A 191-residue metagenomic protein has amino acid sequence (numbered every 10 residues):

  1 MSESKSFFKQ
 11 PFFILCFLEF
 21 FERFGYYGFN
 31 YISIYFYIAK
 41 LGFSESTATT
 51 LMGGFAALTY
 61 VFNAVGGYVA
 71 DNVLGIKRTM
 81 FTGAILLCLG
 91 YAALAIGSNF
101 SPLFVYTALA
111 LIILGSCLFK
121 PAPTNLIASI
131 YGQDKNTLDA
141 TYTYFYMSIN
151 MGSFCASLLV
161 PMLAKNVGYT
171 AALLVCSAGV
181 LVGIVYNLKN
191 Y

Functional and structural regions predicted by a protein language model:
M1-E19, R23: Cytosolic juxtamembrane N-terminal segment immediately preceding the first transmembrane helix of multi-pass
F20, G90, P102-F119: Hydrophobic core of transmembrane alpha-helices in multi-pass small-molecule transporters, especially MFS/SLC-type
F29-T49: Short amphipathic helix-loop junctions that connect adjacent transmembrane helices in Major Facilitator Superfamily/SLC
G53-D71, K120: Central cavity-lining transmembrane alpha-helices of secondary-active solute carriers, predominantly the Major
T59, T137-L158, A164-K165, S177-G183: Glycine-rich segments within core transmembrane alpha-helices of 12-TM secondary carriers
F81-L103: C-terminal ends and interior cores of transmembrane alpha-helices in multi-pass membrane transporters/permeases
Y106, T170-K189: Symmetry-related core transmembrane helices of the 12-TM Major Facilitator Superfamily/SLC fold
L118-G132: Intracellular juxtamembrane helix-capping segments at the cytosolic ends of symmetry-related transmembrane helices
